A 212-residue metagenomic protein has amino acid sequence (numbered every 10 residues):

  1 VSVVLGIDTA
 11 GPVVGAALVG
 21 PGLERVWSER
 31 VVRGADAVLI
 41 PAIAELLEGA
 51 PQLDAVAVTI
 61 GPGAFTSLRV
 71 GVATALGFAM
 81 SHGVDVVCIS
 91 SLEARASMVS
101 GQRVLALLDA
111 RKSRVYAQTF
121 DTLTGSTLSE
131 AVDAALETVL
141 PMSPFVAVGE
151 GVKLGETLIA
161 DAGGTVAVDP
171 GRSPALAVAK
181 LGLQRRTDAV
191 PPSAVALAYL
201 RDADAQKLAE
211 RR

Functional and structural regions predicted by a protein language model:
V1-F65: N-terminal beta-alpha supersecondary unit
G22-G34, V38, V84-P174, D188-A189 (+2 more regions): Surface "functional belts" at beta-alpha junctions
D36-I40, A75, A175-A179: A general structural signal for well-ordered alpha-helical segments in protein cores
A44, L76, A94: Active-site phosphate/pyrophosphate- and oxyanion-stabilizing loops and adjacent acidic/basic residues in soluble
L47, A179-V190: Short, hydrophobic alpha-helical segments
E48-L53, A79-I89: Phosphate-handling active-site elements
V58-V86: DPxDG-like acidic metal-binding loop motif
G63, F78, A147, A179 (+1 more regions): A residue-level signal for conserved active-site and pocket-lining positions in enzyme catalytic cores
